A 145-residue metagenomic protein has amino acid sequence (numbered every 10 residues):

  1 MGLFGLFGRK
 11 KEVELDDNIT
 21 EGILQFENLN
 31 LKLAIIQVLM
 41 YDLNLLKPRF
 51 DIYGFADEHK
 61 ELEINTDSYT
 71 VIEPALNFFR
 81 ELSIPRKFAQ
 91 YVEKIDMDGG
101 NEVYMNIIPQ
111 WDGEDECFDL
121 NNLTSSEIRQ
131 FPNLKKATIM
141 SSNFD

Functional and structural regions predicted by a protein language model:
M1-K10: Short acidic, low-complexity intrinsically disordered linear motifs used for protein-protein interactions
G8, D16-D17: A composition-biased, non-transmembrane "mature-region" signal
D17-F144: LRR N-terminal entry segment and analogous cap-like coil->beta motifs
